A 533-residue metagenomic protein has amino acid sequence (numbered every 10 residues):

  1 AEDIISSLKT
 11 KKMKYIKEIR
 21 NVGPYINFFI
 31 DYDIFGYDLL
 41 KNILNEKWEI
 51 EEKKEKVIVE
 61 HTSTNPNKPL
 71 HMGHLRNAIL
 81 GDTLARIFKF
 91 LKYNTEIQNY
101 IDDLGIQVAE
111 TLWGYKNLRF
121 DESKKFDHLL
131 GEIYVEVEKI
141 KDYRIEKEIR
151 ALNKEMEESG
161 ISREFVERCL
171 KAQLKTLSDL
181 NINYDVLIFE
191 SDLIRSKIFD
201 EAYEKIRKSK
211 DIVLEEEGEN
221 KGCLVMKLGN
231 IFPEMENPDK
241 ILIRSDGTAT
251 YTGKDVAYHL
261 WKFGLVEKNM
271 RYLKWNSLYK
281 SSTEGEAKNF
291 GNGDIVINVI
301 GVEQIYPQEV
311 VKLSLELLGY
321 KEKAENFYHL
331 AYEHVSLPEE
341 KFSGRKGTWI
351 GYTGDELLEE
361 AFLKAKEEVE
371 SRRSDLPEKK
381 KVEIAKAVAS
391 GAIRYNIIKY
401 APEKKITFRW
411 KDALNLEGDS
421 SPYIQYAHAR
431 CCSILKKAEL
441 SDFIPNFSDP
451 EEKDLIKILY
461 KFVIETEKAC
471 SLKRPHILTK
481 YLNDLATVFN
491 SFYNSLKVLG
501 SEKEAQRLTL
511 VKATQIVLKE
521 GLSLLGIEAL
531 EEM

Functional and structural regions predicted by a protein language model:
A1-G36, L44-N45, I50-M533: Non-catalytic interaction-recognition regions
